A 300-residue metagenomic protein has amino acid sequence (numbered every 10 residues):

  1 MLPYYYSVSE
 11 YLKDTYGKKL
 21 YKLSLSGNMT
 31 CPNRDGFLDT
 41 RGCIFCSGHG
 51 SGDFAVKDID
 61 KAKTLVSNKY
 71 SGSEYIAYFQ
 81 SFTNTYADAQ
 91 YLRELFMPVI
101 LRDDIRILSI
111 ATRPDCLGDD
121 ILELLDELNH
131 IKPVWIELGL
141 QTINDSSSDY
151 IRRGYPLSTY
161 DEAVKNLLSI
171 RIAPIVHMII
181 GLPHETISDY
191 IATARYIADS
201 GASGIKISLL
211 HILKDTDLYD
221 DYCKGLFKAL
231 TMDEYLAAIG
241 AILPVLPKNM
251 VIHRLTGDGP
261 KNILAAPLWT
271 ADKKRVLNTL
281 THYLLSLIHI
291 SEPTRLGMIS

Functional and structural regions predicted by a protein language model:
M1-I76: N-terminal [4Fe-4S]-dependent radical SAM core
Y21-L25, Y75-A77, L108-I110, V134-L138 (+3 more regions): Hydrophobic faces of well-ordered beta-strands that scaffold small-molecule active sites in alpha/beta enzyme cores
H49-A62, Y70-A89, D104-L117, P133-T159 (+1 more regions): Core AdoMet radical
S67, F96-D103, L125-P133, L168-S169: Acidic (Asp/Glu)-rich catalytic clusters
S158-I175, A229-L246: Alpha-helix-loop-beta-strand connector modules within alpha/beta enzyme cores
I180-E185, S203-A229, N249-T270: Flexible glycine/acidic-rich beta-alpha junction loops that bind and position SAM and/or redox cofactors in anaerobic
H184-A198: Catalytic cores of alpha/beta
I288-S300: Single conserved hydrophobic/aromatic residue that forms the stacking wall/gate of nucleotide- or nucleobase-binding
